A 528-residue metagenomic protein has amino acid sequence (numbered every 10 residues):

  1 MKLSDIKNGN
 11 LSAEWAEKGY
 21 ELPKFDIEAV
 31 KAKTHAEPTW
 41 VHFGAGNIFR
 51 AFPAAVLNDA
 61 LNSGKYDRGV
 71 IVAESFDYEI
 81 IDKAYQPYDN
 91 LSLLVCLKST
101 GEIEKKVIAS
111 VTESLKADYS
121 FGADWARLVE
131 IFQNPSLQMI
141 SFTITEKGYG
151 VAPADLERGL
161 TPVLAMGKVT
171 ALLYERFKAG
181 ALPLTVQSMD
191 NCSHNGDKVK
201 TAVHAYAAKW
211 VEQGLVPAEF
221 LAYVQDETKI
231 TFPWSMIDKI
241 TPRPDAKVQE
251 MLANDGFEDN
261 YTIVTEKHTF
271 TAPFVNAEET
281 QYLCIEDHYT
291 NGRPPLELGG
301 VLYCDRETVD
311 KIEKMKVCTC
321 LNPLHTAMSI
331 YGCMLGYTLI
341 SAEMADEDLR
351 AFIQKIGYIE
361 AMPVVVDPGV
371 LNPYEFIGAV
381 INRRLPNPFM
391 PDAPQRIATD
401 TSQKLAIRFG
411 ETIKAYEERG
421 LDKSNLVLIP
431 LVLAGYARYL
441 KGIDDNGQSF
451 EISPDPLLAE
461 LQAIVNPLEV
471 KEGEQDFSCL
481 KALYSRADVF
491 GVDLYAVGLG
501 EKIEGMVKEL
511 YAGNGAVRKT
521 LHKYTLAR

Functional and structural regions predicted by a protein language model:
M1-F43, N47-R528: Substrate/ligand-engaging "lid" and interaction regions
